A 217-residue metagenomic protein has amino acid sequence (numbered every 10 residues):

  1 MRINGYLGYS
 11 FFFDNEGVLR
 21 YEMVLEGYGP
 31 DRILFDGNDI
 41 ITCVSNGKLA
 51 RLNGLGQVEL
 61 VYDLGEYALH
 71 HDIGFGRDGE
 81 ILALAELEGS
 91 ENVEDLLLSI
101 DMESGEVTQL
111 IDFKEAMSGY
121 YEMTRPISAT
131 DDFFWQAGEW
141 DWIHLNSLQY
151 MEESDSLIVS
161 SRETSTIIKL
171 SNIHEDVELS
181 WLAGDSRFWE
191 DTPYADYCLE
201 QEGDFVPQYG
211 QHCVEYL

Functional and structural regions predicted by a protein language model:
M1-L217: Histidine-/acidic-rich catalytic cores in large beta-rich domains
